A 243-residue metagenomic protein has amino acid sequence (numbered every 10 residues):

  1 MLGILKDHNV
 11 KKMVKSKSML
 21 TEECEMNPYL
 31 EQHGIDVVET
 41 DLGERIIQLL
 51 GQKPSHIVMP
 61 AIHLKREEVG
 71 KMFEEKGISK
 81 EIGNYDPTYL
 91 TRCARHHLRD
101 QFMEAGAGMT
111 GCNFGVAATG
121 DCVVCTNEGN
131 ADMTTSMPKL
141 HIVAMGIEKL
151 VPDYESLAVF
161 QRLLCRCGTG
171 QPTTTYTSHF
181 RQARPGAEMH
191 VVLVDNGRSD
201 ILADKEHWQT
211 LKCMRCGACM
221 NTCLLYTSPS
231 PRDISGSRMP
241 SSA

Functional and structural regions predicted by a protein language model:
M1-E206: The feature marks the mature, well-folded catalytic cores of soluble enzymes
H207-T210, I234: Short, solvent-exposed segments of well-ordered alpha helices
L211-L225: Local cysteine-cluster metal-coordination motifs and their immediate loop/turn environment, predominantly Fe-S cluster
Y226-D233: Conserved small/polar residues in nucleotide/adenosyl-binding loops
S237-S242: Hydrophobic alpha-helical segments, chiefly the membrane-spanning helices and signal/signal-anchor peptides
